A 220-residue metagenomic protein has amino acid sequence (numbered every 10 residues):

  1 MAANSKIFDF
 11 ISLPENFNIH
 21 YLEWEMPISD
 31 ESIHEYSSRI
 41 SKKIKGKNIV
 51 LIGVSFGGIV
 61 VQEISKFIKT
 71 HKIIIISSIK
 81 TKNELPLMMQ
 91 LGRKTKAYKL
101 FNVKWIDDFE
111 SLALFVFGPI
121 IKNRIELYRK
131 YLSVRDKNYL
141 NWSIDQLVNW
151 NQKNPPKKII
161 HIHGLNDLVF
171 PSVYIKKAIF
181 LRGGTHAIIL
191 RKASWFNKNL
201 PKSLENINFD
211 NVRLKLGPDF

Functional and structural regions predicted by a protein language model:
M1-I28: Conserved HGGG/HGGXW glycine-rich cap/lid loop of the alpha/beta-hydrolase fold
N18-H20, H34-I49: Conserved acidic catalytic loop of the alpha/beta-hydrolase fold
L22-W24, Y174, I179-G184, L190-K192: Short glycine-rich catalytic loops that host catalytic nucleophiles or stabilize transition states across multiple
D30-E31, G184-N199, L214-D219: Catalytic histidine-centered segment of alpha/beta-hydrolase-like enzymes
I52-V61: Gly/Ala-rich beta-loop-alpha elbow adjacent to hydrolase catalytic centers
K69-N102, R213: Flexible "cap/lid" loop of the alpha/beta hydrolase fold
W105-N151: Conserved alpha/beta-hydrolase catalytic His-Asp/Glu region
H161-H163, D167: Short beta-strand/loop motif that positions the catalytic acidic residue of the alpha/beta-hydrolase fold
